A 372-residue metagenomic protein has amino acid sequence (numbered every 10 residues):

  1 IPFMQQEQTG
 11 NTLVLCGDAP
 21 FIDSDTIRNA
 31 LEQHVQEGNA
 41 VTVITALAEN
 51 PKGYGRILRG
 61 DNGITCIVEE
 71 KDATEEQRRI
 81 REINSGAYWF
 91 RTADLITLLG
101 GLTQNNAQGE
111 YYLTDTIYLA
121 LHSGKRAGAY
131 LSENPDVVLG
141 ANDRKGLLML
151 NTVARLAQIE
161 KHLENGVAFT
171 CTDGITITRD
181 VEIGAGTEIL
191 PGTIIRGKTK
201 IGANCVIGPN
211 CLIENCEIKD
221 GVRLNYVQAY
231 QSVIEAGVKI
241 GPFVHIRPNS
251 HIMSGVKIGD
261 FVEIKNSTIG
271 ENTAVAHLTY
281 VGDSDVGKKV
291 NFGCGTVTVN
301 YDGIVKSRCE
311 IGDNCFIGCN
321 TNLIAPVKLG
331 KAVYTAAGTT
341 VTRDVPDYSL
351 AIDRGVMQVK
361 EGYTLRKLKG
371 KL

Functional and structural regions predicted by a protein language model:
I1-D61, S85, W89-T92, T97-L102: Conserved beta-loop-beta/alpha segment of the NTase-like Rossmann-fold superfamily that binds/positions NTPs
P2, I57-G60, W89-R91, A141-N142 (+3 more regions): Short beta-strand-to-turn element immediately C-terminal to the catalytic PLP-Schiff-base lysine in fold type I
G17-P20, A48-E49, P135, R144 (+1 more regions): Short glycine-rich anion-binding loops that position phosphate/pyrophosphate groups of nucleotides and phosphorylated
T65-L156, E160: Catalytic-core segments of class I nucleotidyltransferases/pyrophosphorylases that form NMP-activated intermediates
N151-D180, K367-G370: Long, charged amphipathic helices and adjacent flexible linkers at domain junctions
A168-I352, M357-Q358: Structural signal for interior beta-strand "rungs" in well-ordered beta-sheet cores of soluble enzyme domains
R354, T364-L372: Long, low-charge, small-residue-enriched segments that form tightly packed helices used for assembly/packing
